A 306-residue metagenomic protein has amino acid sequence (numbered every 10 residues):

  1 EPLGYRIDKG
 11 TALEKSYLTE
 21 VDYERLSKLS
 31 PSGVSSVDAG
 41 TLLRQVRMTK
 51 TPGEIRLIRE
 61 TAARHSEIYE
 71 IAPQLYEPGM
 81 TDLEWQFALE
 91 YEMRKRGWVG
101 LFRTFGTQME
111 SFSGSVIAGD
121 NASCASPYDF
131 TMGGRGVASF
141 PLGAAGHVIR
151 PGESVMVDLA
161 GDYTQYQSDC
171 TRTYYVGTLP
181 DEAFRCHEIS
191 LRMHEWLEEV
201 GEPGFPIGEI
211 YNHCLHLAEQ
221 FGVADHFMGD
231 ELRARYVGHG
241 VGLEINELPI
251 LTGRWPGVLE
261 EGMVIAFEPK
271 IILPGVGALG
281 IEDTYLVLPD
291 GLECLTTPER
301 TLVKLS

Functional and structural regions predicted by a protein language model:
E1-S306: Active-site neighborhoods and metal-handling regions in enzymes and metal-associated proteins
